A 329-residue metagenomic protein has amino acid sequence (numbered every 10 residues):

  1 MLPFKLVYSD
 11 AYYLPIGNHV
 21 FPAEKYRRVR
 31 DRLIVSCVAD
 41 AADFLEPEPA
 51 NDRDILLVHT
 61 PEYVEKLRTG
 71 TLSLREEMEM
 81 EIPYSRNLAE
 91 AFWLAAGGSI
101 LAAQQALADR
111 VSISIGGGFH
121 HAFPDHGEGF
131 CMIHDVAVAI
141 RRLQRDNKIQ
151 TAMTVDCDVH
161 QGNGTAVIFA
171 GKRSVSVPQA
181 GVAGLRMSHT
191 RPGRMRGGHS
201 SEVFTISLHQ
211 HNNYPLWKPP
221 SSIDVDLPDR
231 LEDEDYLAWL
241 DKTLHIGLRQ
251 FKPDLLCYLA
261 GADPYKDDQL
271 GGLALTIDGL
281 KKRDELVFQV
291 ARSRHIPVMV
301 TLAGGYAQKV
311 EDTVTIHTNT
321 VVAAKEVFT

Functional and structural regions predicted by a protein language model:
M1-A50: N-terminal low-complexity, Ser/Thr- and acidic-residue-enriched intrinsically disordered segments
L2, R53-I55, I100: Active-site rim/adjacent substrate-binding subdomains
D10-I16, P49-R53, R75-L88: Glycine-/proline-rich flexible loop or hinge segments
L33, C37-D40, E62, G70 (+1 more regions): Short glycine-centered helix-capping/turn motifs at secondary-structure transition points
A41-D52, M299-Q308: Acidic carboxylate-rich catalytic motifs and surrounding loops in phosphoryl-/glycosyl-chemistry enzymes
E46-R53, S114-H120: Short, glycine/charge-rich beta-strand/loop segments that flank catalytic centers and engage negatively charged groups
E48-L72: Charged, often glycine-rich, active-site loop that binds/positions anionic groups
L74-T329: A general "terminal functional-core" signal
